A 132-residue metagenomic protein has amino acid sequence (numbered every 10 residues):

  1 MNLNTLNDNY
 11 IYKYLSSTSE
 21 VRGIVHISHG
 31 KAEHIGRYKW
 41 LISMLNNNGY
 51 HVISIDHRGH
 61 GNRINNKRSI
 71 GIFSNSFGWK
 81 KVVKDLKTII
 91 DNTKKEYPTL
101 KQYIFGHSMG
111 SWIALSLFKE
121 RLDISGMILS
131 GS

Functional and structural regions predicted by a protein language model:
M1-S17: N-terminal cap/lid segment of alpha/beta-hydrolase-fold proteins
S17-I24, Y50: Proline/glycine-enriched tight loop/beta-turn segments at coil->beta junctions that connect or precede beta-strands
I27-E33: Active-site glycine-rich loops that stabilize anionic/oxyanionic intermediates across multiple enzyme folds
I42-R68: Conserved alpha/beta-hydrolase
S74-K94: Alpha/beta-hydrolase active-site loop
Y97-S108: Alpha/beta-hydrolase fold nucleophile elbow
S111-R121: Short glycine-enriched nucleophile-adjacent loop and the immediately C-terminal alpha-helix near the catalytic center
I128-S132: Active-site nucleophile loop of the alpha/beta-hydrolase fold
